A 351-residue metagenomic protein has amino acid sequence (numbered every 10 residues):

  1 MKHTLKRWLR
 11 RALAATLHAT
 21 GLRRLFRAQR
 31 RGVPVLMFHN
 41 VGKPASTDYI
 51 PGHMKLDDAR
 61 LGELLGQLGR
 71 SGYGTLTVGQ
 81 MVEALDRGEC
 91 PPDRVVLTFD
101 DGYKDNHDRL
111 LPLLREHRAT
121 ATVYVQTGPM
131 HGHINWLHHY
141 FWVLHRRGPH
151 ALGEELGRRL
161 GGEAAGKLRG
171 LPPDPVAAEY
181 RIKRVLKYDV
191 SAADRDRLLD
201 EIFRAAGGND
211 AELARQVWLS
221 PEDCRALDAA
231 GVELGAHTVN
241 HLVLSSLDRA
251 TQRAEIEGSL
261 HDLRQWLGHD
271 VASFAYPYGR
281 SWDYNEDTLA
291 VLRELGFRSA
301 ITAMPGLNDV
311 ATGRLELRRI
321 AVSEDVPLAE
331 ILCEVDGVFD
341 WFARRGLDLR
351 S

Functional and structural regions predicted by a protein language model:
K2-T98, D105, N135-R147, R159 (+3 more regions): C-terminal active-site subregion of NodB/CE4 polysaccharide deacetylases
F26-V33, H133-A230: Extended, charge-rich helix/loop segments that form flexible, surface "patches" used to engage negatively charged
L64, L110, S220-D223, T288: Residues within well-ordered alpha-helices
G69, L113-H117, L219-A236, A311: Acidic (Asp/Glu)-rich catalytic clusters
P91, Y103, L111-Y124, A177-Y180 (+3 more regions): CE4/NodB-like, metal-dependent polysaccharide N-deacetylase domain that modifies extracellular/periplasmic N-acetylated
P92-G166: Acidic/aromatic-lined carbohydrate-recognition and catalytic surfaces of CAZymes acting on diverse glycans
